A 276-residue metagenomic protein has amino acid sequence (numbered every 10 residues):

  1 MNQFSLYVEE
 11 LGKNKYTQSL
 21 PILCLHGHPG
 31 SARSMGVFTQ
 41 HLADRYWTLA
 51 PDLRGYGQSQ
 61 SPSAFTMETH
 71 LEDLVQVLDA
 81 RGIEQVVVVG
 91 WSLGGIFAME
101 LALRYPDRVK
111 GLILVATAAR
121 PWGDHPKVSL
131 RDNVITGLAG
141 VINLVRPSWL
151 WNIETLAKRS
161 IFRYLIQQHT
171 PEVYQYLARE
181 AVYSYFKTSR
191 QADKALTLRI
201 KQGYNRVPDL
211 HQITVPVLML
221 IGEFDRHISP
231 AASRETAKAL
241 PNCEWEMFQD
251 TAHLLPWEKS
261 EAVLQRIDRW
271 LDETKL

Functional and structural regions predicted by a protein language model:
E9-S61: Conserved HGGG/HGGXW glycine-rich cap/lid loop of the alpha/beta-hydrolase fold
T69-V86: Conserved acidic catalytic loop of the alpha/beta-hydrolase fold
G90, G94, A98: Gly/Ala-rich beta-loop-alpha elbow adjacent to hydrolase catalytic centers
L103, I113-V145: Flexible "cap/lid" loop of the alpha/beta hydrolase fold
S148-H211: Conserved alpha/beta-hydrolase catalytic His-Asp/Glu region
I213, M219-I221: Short beta-strand/loop motif that positions the catalytic acidic residue of the alpha/beta-hydrolase fold
F224-I228: Acidic catalytic loop of the alpha/beta-hydrolase fold
T251-L264: Catalytic histidine-centered segment of alpha/beta-hydrolase-like enzymes
